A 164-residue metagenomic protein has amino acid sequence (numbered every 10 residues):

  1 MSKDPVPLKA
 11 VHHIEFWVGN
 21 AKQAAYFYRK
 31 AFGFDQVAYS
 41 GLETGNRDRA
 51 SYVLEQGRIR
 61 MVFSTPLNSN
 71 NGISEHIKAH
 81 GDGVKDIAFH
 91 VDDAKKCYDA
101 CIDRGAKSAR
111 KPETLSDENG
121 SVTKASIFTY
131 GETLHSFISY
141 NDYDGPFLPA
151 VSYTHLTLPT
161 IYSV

Functional and structural regions predicted by a protein language model:
S2, L8-K9, E15-Y26, K30 (+3 more regions): Vicinal oxygen chelate
D4-V6, G145-L148, L158: Intrinsic-disorder/low-complexity coil detector
T123-N141, P146: C-terminal catalytic ATP-binding subdomain
A150-Y153: Short, compositionally biased segments
H155-V164: Single conserved hydrophobic/aromatic residue that forms the stacking wall/gate of nucleotide- or nucleobase-binding
